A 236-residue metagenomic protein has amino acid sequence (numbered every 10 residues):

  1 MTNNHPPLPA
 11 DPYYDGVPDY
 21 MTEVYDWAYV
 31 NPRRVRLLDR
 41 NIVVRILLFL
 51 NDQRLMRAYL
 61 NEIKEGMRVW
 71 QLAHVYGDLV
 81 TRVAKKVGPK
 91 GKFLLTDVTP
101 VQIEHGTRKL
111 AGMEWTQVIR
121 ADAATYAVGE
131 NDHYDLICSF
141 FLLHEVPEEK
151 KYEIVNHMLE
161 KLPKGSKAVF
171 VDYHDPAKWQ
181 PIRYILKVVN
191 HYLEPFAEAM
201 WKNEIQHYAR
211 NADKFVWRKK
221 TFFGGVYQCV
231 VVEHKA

Functional and structural regions predicted by a protein language model:
M1-D39: N-terminal, positively charged/glycine-rich alpha-helical extensions of SAM-dependent methyltransferases
I46-G66, D78, R82: Conserved alpha-helix/loop element of class I SAM-dependent methyltransferases that forms part of the SAM/SAH-binding
W70-Y126: Class I SAM-dependent methyltransferase SAM/SAH-binding core
G88, V146-P147, L162-K164: Helix-to-beta-strand junctions that scaffold the AdoMet/dcAdoMet cofactor pocket in Class I SAM-dependent enzymes
A124-I137: A short acidic, Gly/Pro-enriched loop at the edge of an enzyme's catalytic core that lines a small-molecule cofactor
D135-E149: A short SAM/SAH-binding and catalytic strip from SAM-dependent methyltransferases
Y152, V169-V226: C-terminal alpha-helical "lid/dimerization" subdomain adjacent to the S-adenosyl-L-methionine
Y152-K164: A short glycine-rich, Lys/Arg-flanked "PGG" loop and its adjoining helix->strand segment in the class I
